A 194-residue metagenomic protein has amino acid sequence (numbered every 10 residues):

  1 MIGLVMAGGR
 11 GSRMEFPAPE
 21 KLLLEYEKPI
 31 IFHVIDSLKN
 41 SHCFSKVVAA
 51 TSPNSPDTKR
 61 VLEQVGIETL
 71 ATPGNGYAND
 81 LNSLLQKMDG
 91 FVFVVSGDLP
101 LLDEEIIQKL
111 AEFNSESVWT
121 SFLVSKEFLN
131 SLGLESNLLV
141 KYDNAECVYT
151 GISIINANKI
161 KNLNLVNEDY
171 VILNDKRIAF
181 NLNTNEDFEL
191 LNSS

Functional and structural regions predicted by a protein language model:
M1, E27, H42-S45, E63-E68 (+3 more regions): Short glycine/proline-enriched coil/turn segments at helix->beta-strand junctions
I2-P56, I107: N-terminal glycine-rich phosphate-binding loop and ensuing alpha1 helix
A7, T51, S96, L123-V124: Short beta-strand/turn micro-motifs composed of small residues that flank or help shape donor/cofactor-binding pockets
G9, D98, T184: Active-site glycine-centered loops adjacent to acidic/histidine catalytic or metal-binding residues that shape
G11, N40, N75-F93, S121-L123 (+3 more regions): A structural preference for long, well-packed, hydrophobic secondary-structure segments
N54-V94, L101-E105: Short phosphate-binding loop-to-helix
L102-E186: Conserved core of the sugar-phosphate nucleotidyltransferase
N185-S194: Hydrophobic helical membrane-anchoring modules
